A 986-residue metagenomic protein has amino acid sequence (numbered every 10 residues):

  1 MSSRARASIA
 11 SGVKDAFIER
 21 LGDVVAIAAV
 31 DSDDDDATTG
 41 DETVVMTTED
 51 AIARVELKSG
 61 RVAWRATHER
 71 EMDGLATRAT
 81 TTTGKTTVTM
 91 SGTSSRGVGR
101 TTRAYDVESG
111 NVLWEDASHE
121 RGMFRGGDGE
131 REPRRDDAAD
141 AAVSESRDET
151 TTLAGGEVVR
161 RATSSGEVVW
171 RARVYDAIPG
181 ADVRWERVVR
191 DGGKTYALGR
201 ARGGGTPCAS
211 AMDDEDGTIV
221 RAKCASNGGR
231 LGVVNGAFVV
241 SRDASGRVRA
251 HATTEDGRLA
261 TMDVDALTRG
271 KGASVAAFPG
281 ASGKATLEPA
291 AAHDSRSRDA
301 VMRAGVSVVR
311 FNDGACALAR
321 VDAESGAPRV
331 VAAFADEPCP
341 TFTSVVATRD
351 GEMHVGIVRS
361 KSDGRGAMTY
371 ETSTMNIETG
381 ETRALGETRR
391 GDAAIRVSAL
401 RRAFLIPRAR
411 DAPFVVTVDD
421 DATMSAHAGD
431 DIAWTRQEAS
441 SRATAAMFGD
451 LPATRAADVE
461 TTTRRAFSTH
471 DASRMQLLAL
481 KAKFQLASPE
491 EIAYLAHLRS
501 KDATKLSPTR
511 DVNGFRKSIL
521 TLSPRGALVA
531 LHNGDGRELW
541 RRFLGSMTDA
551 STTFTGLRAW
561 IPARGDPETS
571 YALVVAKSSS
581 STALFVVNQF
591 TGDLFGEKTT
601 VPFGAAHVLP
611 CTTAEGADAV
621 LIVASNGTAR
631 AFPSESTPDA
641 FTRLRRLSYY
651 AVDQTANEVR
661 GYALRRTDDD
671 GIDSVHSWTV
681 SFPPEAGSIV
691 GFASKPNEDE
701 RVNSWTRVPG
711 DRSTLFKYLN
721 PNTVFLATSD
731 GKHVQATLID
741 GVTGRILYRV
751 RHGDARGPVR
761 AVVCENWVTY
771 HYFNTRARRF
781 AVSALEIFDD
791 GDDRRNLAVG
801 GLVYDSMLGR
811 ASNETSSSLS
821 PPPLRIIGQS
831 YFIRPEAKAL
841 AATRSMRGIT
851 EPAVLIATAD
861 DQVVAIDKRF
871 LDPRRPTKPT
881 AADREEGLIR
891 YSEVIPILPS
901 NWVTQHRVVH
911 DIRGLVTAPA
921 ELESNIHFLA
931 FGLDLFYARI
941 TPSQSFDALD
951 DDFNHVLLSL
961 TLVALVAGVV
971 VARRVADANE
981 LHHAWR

Functional and structural regions predicted by a protein language model:
A5-A7, V13-F17, R61-T67, N111-D116 (+10 more regions): A short beta-strand motif characteristic of beta-propeller blades
I9-V24, A426, W434-T435, T444 (+8 more regions): C-terminal scaffolding/assembly regions of large eukaryotic complex subunits
G12-D31, R70-T82, H119-E145, A177-R190 (+13 more regions): Repeated scaffold domains used in trafficking and secretory/extracellular systems, primarily beta-propellers
V25-A26, E42-T47, K85-G97, E132 (+16 more regions): Short beta-strand elements that form the blades of beta-propeller/WD-repeat-like and other beta-sheet-rich scaffold
D50-A53, V98-T101, G155-V158, G203-P207 (+10 more regions): Loop/turn residues immediately N-terminal
R54, A104, R160, A209-A211 (+13 more regions): Conserved blade-register residue in beta-propeller folds
L57-S59, V107-S109, T163-S165, D214-D216 (+7 more regions): Short loop/turn segments that connect beta-strands within beta-propeller blades
G127-V321, M353-I357: Solenoidal tandem-repeat scaffolds enriched in leucines and small polar residues
